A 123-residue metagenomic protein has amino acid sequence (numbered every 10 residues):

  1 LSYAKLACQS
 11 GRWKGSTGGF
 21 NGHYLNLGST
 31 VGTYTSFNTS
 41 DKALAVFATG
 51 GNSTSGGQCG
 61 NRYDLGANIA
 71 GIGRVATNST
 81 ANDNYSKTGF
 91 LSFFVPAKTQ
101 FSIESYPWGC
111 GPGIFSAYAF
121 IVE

Functional and structural regions predicted by a protein language model:
L1-S10: Extracellular disulfide-bonded cysteine-rich modules/repeats
Q9-N68: Beta-rich globular "head" domains
Y34-A43, S92-A97, F120-E123: Extracellular and analogous surface-interaction loops
G66-N84: Surface-exposed beta-strand/loop patches in noncatalytic accessory domains and peripheral targeting/linker segments
A81-A97: Beta-sandwich interaction modules
F94-W108: Noncatalytic modules at the cell exterior or secretory-pathway interfaces, chiefly beta-strand-rich lectin/adhesion
G109-E123: C-terminal interaction-tip segments
